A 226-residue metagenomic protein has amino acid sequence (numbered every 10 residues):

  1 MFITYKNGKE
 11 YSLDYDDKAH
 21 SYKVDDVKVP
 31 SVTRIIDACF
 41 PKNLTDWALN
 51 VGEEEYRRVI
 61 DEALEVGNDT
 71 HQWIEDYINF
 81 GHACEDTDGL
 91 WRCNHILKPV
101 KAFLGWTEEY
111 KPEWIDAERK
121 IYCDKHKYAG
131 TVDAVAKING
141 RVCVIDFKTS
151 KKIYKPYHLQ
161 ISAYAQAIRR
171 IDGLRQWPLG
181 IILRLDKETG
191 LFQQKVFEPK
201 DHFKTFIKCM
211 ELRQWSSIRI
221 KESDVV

Functional and structural regions predicted by a protein language model:
M1-A129: Metal-dependent nuclease catalytic cores that hydrolyze phosphodiester bonds in DNA/RNA, characterized by
N94, R119-D224: Nucleic-acid nuclease catalytic cores
